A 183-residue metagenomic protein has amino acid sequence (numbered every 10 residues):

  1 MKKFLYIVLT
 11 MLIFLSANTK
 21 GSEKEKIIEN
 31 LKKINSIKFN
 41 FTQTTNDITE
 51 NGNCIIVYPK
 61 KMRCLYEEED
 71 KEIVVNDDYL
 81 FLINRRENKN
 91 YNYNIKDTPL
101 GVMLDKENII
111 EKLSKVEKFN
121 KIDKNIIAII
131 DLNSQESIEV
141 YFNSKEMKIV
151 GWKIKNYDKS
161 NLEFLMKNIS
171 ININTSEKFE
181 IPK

Functional and structural regions predicted by a protein language model:
K2-T10: Sec-dependent signal peptide recognition, specifically the positively charged N-region followed immediately by
T10-N18: Hydrophobic h-region of N-terminal signal peptides that target proteins for export in Gram-negative bacteria
N18-E29: Cleaved targeting-peptide boundary
E29-T49: A short, Trp-centered hydrophobic/proline-enriched beta-strand micro-motif
F41, M62-Y66, L80-I83, A128-I129 (+1 more regions): Short hydrophobic/aromatic-rich beta-strand segments that constitute the beta-sheet cores of beta-sandwich/beta-barrel
C54-V102, L162: An acidic-aromatic
R86-I126: Flexible, surface-exposed loop/linker segments and immediately adjacent secondary-structure boundaries
K112, E117-K183: Gly/Pro-enriched, hydrophobic low-complexity segments that function as extracytoplasmic propeptides/linkers
